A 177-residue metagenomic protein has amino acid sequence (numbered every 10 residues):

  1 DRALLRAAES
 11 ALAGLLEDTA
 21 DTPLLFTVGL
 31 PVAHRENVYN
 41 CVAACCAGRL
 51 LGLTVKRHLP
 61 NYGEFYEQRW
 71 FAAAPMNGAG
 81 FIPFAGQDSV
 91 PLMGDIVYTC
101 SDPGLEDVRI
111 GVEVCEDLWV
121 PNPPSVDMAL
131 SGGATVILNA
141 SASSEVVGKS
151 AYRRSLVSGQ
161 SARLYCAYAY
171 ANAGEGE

Functional and structural regions predicted by a protein language model:
D1-E177: Enzyme catalytic cores with a strong preference for nitrogen-chemistry domains
